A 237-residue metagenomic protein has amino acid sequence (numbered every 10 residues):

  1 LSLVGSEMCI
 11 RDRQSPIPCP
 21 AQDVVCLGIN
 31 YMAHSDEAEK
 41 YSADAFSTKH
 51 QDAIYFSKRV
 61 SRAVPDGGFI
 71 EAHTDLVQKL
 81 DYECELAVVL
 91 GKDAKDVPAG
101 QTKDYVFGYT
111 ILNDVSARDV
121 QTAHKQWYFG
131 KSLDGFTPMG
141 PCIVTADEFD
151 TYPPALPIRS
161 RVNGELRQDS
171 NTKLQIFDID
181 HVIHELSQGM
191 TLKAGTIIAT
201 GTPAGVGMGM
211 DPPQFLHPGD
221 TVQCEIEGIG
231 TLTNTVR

Functional and structural regions predicted by a protein language model:
L1-I10: Single conserved hydrophobic/aromatic residue that forms the stacking wall/gate of nucleotide- or nucleobase-binding
V4, C26, P65, K193 (+1 more regions): Residue-level recognition of short, solvent-exposed, well-ordered loop/turn junctions that link secondary-structure
S15, C19-P20: Short HxH-centered metal-ligating active-site micro-motif
Q22-D180, G189: Glycine-enriched loop-and-adjacent helix/strand subsegments that border the catalytic/binding cleft of enzyme cores
P138, A204-R237: Charged, cofactor-coupling segments
D178-L216: A conserved acidic, glycine/proline-rich C-terminal tail/linker
